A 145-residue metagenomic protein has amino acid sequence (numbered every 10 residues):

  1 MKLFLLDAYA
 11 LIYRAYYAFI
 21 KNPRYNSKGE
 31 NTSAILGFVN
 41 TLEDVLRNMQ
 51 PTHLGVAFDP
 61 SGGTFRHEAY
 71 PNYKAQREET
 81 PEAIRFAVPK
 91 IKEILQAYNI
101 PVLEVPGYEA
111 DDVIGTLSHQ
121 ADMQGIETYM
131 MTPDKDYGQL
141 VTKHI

Functional and structural regions predicted by a protein language model:
M1-M131, K135-I145: Noncatalytic, basic helical substrate-engagement surface that gates or grips nucleic-acid strands
